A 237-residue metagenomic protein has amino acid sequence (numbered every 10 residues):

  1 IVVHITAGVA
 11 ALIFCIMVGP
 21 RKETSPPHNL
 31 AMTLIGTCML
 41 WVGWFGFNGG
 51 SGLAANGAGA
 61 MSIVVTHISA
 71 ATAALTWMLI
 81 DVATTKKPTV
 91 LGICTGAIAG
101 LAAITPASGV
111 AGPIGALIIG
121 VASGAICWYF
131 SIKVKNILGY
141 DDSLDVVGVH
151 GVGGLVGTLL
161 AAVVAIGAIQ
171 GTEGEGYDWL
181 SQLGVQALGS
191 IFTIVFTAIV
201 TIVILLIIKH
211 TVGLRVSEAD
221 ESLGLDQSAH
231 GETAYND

Functional and structural regions predicted by a protein language model:
I1-D237: Hydrophobic alpha-helical transmembrane bundles of multi-pass membrane proteins
